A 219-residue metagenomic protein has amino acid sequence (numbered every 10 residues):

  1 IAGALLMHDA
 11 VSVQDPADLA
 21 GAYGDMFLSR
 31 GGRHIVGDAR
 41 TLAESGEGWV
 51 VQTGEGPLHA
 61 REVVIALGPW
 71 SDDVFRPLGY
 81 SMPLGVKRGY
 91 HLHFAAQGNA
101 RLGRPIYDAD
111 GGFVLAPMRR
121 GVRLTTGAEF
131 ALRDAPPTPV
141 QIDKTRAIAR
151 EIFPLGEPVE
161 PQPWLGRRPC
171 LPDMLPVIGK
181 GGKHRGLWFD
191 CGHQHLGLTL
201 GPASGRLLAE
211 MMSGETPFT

Functional and structural regions predicted by a protein language model:
A2-E62: Helical element adjacent to the flavin cofactor pocket in flavoenzyme catalytic cores
A4-L6, T125-G127, D190: Short beta-strands and strand-loop turn motifs
H8, G32, W49, L175-T219: C-terminal lid/capping helical subdomain adjacent to the catalytic/cofactor pocket in oxidative enzymes
A10, G54, G127-E129, H193: Short strand-loop junctions, especially beta-strand C-caps/beta-turns that link beta-sheets to coils or alpha-helices
D15, R133-D134, C170, L196-L200: Secondary-structure boundary/capping motif
A17, G68-P69, P202: Alpha-helix N-cap/helix-start capping motif
G48, P57-R185: Active-site substrate-recognition segment that forms the wall of the catalytic cavity or substrate channel
